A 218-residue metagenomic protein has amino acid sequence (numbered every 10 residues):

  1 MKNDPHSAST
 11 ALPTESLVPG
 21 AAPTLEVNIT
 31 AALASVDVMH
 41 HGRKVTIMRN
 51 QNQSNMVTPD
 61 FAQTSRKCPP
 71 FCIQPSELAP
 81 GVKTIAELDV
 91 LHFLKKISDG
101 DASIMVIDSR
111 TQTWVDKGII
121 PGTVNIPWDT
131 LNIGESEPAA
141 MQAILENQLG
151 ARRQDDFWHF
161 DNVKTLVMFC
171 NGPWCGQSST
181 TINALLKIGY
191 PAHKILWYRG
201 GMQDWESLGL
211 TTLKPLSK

Functional and structural regions predicted by a protein language model:
M1-M105, S109-K117: Flexible, polar/low-complexity N-terminal or interdomain linker segments that lie immediately upstream of folded
I73-K164, P215: Positively charged, proline/Ser/Thr-rich regional signature most characteristic of the Rhodanese/CDC25-like
K95, D99, L186-Y190, E206-L210: Sec-exported extracytoplasmic/periplasmic mature domains
T111-W114, T130-N132, G172-G176, G201-W205: Solvent-exposed loop/turn segments at secondary-structure junctions within structured extracellular/periplasmic domains
K117-P121, P138, S178-I182, L208-G209: Short, solvent-exposed loop/turn and secondary-structure capping segments
Q142-M202: Catalytic cysteine-centered active loop of the rhodanese-like fold, especially the PTP/DSP P-loop
L208-K218: Active-site neighborhoods of enzymes that stabilize oxyanions during catalysis
